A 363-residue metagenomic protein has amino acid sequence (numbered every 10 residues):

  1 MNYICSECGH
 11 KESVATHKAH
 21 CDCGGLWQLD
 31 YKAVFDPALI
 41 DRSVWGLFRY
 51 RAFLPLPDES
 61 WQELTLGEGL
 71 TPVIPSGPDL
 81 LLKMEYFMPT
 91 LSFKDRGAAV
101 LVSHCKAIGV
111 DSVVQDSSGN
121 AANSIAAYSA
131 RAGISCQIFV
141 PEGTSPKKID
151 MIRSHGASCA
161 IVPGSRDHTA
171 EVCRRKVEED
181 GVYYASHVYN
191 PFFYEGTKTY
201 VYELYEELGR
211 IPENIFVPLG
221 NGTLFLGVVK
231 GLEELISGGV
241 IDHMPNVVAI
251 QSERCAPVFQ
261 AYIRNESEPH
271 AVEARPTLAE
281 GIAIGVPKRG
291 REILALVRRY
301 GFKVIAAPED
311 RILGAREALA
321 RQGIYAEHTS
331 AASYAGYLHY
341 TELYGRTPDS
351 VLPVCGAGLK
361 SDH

Functional and structural regions predicted by a protein language model:
M1-H363: PLP-dependent amino-acid enzyme catalytic core
